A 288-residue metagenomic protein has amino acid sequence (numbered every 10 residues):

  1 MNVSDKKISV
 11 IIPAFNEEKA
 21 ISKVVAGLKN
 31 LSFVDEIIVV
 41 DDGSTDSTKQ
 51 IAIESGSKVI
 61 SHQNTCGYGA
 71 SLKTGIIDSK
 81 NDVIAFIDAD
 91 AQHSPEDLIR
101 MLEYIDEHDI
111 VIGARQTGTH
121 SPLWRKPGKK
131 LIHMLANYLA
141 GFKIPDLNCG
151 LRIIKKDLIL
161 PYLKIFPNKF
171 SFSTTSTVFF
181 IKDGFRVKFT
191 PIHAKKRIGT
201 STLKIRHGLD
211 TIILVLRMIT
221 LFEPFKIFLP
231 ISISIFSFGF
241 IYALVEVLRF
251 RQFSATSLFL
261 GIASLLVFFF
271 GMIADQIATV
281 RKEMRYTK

Functional and structural regions predicted by a protein language model:
M1-K126, K130, I153-L163, T175-K182 (+3 more regions): Structured catalytic core of nucleotide-sugar glycosyltransferases
P13, K129, R206, G271-M272: Residue-level recognition of hydrophobic positions within alpha-helical transmembrane segments
I60-H62, D106, M134, K143 (+1 more regions): Exposed boundary/loop context
G67-L72, S79, Q92, E96 (+2 more regions): Conserved catalytic loops of nucleotide-sugar-dependent glycosyltransferases that act on lipid-linked
P224-K288: Membrane-embedded multi-pass helical conduit in multi-pass membrane proteins, especially envelope-biosynthetic
